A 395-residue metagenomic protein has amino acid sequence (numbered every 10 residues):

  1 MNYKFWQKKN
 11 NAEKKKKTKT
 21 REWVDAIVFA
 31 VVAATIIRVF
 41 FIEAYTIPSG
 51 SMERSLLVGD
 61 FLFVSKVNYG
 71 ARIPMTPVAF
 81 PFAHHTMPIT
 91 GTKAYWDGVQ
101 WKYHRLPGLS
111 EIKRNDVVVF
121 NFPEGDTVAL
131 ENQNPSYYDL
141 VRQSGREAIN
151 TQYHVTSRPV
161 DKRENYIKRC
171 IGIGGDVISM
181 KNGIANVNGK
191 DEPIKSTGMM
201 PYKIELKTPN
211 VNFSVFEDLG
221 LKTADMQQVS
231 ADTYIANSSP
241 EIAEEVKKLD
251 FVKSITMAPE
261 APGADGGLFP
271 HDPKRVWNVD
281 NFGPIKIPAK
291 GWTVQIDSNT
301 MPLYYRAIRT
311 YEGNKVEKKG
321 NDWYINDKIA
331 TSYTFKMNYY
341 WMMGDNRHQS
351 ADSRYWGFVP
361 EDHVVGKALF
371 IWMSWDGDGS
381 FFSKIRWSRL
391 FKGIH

Functional and structural regions predicted by a protein language model:
M1-H395: Extended hydrophobic leader/signal-anchor segments used for secretion and membrane insertion
